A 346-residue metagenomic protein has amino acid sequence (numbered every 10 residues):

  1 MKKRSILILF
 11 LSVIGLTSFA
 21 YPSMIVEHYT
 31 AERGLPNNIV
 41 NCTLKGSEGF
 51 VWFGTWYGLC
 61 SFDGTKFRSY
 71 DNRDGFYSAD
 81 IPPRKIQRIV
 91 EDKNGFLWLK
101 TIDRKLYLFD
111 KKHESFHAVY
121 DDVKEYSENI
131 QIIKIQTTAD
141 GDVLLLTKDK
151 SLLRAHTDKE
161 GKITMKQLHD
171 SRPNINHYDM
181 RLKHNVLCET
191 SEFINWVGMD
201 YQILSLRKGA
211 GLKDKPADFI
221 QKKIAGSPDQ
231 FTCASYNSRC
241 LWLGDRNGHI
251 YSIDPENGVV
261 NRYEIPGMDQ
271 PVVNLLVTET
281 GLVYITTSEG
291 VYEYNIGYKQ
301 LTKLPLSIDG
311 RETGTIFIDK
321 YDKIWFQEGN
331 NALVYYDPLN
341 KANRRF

Functional and structural regions predicted by a protein language model:
M1-F346: Carboxylate-rich, polar loop motifs that coordinate divalent cations or form catalytic acidic clusters
